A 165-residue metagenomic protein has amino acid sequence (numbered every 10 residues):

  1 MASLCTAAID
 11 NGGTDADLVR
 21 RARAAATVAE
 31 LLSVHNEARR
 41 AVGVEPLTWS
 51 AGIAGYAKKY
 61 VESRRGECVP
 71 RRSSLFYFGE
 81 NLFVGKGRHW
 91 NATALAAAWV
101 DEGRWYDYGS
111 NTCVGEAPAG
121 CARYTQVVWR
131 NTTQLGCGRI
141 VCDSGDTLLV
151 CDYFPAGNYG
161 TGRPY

Functional and structural regions predicted by a protein language model:
M1-D17: N-terminal signal peptide
A16-G79: Short, well-ordered surface patches within globular domains
L32, A38, E67-R71, N81 (+2 more regions): Mature, structured extracellular domains of secreted fungal proteins
L47, L82, V127: Short clusters of hydrophobic/aromatic residues that line enzyme substrate/ligand-binding pockets
P70-A96: A solvent-exposed, acidic/Ser-Thr-rich amphipathic alpha-helical stretch
K86-Y165: Disulfide-stabilized extracellular recognition modules
